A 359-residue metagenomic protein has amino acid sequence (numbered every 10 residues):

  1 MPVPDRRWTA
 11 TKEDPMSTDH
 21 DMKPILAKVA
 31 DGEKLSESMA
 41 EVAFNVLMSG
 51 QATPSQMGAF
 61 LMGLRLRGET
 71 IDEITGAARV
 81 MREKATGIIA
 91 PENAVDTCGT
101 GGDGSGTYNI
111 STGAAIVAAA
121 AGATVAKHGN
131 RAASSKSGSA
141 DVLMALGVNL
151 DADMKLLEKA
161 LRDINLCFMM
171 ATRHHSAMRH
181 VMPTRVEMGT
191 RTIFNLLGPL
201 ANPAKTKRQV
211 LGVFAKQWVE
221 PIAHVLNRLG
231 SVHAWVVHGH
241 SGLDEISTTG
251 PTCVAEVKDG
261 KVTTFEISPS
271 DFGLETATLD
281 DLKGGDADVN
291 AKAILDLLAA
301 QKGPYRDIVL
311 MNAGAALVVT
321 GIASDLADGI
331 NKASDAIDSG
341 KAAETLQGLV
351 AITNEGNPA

Functional and structural regions predicted by a protein language model:
D5-P15: Short, Lys/Arg-enriched N-terminal segments with co-localized hydrophobic residues within the first ~10-30 amino acids
S17-H20, A27-T75, R82-A90, I308-V309: N-terminal glycine-rich anion-binding loops that anchor highly charged ligand groups
S17-P24, K28, L35, E83-T86 (+4 more regions): Glycine-rich anion-binding loops and their surrounding alpha/beta cores
G32, G50, T100-G106, A299: Short, glycine-rich nucleotide/cofactor-binding loops
G68-G129, A133: Active-site cofactor/substrate anionic-group-binding motifs, chiefly glycine- and Lys/Arg-rich phosphate-binding loops
A132-V148: Active-site-proximal loop->helix
